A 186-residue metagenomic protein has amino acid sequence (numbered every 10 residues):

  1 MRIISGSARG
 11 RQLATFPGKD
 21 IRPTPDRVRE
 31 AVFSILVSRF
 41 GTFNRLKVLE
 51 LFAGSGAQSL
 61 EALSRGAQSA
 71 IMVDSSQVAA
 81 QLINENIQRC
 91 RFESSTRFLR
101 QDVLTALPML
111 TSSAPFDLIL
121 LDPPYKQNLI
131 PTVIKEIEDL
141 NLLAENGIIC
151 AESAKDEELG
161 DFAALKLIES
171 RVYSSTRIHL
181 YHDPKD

Functional and structural regions predicted by a protein language model:
M1-D186: Class I S-adenosyl-L-methionine-dependent methyltransferase catalytic core
